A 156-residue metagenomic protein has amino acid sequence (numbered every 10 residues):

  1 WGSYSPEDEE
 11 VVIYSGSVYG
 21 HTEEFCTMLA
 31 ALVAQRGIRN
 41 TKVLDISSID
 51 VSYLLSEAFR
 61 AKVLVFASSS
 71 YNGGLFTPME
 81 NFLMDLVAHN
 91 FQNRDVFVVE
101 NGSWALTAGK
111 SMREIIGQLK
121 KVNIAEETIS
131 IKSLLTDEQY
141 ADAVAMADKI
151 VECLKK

Functional and structural regions predicted by a protein language model:
W1-E9, M28-L44, L54-K156: FMN-binding flavodoxin-like domain, especially the glycine-rich phosphate-binding loop
Y14-Q35: Short, charged N-terminal beta->alpha structural module
S15-V18, I46, N101: Cofactor-binding loop segments of dinucleotide-utilizing enzymes, especially the Rossmann-like FAD- and NAD(P)+-binding
D50: Active-site loop segments of alpha/beta catalytic cores
